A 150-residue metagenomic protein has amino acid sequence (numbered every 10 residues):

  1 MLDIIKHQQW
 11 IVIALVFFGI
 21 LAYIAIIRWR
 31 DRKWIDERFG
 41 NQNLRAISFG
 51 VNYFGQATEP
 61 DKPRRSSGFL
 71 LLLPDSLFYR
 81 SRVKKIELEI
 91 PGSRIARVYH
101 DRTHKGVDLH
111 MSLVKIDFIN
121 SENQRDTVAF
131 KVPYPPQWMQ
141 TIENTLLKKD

Functional and structural regions predicted by a protein language model:
L2, Q9-A14, F18, K33 (+4 more regions): Residue-level marker of intrinsically disordered, low-complexity segments enriched for small/polar residues
L2-L71: Anionic N-terminal interaction surfaces
I13, W34-G40, L77-P91, K148: Charged, low-complexity, helix/coiled-coil-prone segments
F49, L88-I90, V128-V132: Generic detection of short hydrophobic beta-strand segments and adjacent strand-loop junctions
G55-P60, F78-Y79, K85-L88, N120-V128 (+1 more regions): Short, surface-exposed beta-strand/loop "edge" segments at domain boundaries and coil↔beta transitions
K62, F69, L73-K105, L109-M111: Phosphoinositide-binding peripheral membrane targeting modules
R94-D150: Acidic, Ser/Thr- and proline-rich intrinsically disordered linker/docking segments of eukaryotic scaffolds
